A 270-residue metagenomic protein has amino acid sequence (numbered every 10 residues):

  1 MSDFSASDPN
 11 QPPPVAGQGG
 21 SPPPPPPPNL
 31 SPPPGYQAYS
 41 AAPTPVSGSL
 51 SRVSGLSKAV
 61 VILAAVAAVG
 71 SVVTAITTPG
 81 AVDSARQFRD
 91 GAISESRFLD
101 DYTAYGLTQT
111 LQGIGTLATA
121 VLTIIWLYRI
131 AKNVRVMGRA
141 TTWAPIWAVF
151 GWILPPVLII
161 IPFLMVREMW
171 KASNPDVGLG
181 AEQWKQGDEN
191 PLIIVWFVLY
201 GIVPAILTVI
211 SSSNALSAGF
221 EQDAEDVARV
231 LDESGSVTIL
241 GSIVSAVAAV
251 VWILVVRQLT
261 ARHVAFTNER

Functional and structural regions predicted by a protein language model:
M1-G48: Intrinsically disordered, low-complexity Pro/Gly-rich regions
S21-P24, Y39, T110, A205 (+1 more regions): Intrinsically disordered, low-complexity, compositionally biased regions/tails
N29-V72, G80-L99, L122-F150, I160-G201 (+2 more regions): Membrane-interface extramembranous regions at the lipid-water interface
D101-A118, I202, D232-A248: Hydrophobic alpha-helical transmembrane segments
I153-P156: All-alpha RGS (Regulator of G-protein Signaling) helical domain and cognate RGS-like helical scaffolds
G201-T208: Aromatic-anchored segments of alpha-helical transmembrane domains
V209-A246: Extracellular/periplasmic helix-loop-helix junctions in multi-pass membrane proteins
